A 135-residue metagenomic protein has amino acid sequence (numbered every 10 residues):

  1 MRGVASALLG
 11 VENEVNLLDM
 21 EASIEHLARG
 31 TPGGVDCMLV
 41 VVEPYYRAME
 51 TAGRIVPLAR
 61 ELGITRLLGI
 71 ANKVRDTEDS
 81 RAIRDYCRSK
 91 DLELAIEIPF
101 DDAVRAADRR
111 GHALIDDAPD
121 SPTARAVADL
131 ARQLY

Functional and structural regions predicted by a protein language model:
R2-F100, A106: Conserved catalytic-core segment of NTP-binding enzymes
N13-E14, A113, Y135: Proteins with a high burden of low-complexity, intrinsically disordered sequence enriched in S/T/G/P/A and R, requiring
R110-R125: C-terminal boundary of histidine-terminating zinc-finger modules
A126-L134: C-terminal alpha-helix
